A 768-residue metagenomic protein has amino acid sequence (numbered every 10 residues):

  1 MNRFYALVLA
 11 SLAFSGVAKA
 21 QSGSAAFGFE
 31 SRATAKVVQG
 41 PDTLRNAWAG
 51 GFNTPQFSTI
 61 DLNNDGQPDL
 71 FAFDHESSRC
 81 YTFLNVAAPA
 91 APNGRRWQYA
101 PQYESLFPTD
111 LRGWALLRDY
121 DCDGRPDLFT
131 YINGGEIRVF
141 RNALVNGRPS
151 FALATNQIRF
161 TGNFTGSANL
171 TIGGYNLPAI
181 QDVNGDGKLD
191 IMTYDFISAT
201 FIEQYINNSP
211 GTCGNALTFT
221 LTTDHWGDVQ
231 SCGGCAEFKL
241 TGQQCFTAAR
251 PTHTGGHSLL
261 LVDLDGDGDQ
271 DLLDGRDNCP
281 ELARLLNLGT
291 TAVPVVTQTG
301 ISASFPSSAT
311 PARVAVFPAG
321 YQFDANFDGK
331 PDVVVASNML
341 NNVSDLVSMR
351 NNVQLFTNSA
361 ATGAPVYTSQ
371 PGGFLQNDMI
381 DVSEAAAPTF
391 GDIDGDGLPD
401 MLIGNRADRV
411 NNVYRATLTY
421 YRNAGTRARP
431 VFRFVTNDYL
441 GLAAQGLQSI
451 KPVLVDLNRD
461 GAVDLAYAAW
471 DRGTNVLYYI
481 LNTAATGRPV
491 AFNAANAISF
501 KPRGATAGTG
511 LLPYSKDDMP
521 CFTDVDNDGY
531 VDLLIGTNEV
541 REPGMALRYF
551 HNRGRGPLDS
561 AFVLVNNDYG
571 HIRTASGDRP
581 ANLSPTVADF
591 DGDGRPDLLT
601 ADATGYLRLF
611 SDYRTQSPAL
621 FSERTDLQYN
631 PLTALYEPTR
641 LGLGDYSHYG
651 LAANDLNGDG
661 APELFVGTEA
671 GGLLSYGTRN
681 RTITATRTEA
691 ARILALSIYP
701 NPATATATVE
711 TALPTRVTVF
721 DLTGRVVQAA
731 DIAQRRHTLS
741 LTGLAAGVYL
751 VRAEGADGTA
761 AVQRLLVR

Functional and structural regions predicted by a protein language model:
M1-A26, T686-T688: Bacterial Sec-dependent N-terminal signal peptides
R3-A13, P513, D578, A705-E710 (+1 more regions): Generic alpha-helix initiation/capping and coil-helix boundary signal
A6, H257, A691-R692: Short hydrophobic "helix-edge" motifs at membrane interfaces and signal-peptide entry regions
A10, Y613, N680, L713 (+1 more regions): A broadly conserved detector of short glycine/acidic/proline-rich loop/turn motifs that flank catalytic sites and bind
A18-A20, E689-Y699, A703-R768: C-terminal outer-membrane/trafficking sorting elements
Q21-T686: Beta-propeller-forming repeat regions
